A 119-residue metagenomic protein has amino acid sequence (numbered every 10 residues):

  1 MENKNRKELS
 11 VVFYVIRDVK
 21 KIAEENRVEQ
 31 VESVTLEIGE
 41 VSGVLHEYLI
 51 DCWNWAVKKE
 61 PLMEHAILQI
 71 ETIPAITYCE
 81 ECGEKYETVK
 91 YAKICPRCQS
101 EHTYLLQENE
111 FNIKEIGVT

Functional and structural regions predicted by a protein language model:
M1-A66: Long, charged N-terminal interaction/targeting segments
E37-V41, E71-A75, I116: Short loop/turn motifs enriched for small/polar and acidic residues
H46-L49, Y91, I116-V118: Short capping/connector residues at structural and topological boundaries
I67-P74, E84-V89: Short, flexible, mixed-charge glycine/proline-rich loop motifs that serve as phosphate/nucleic-acid-contacting
T77, K93, F111: Cys/His-enriched microdomains
C79-C82, C95-C98: Short cysteine-rich clusters marking metal-coordination/redox-active sites
E87, S100-Y104: Short functional micro-motifs and their immediate structural scaffolds
T103-E115: Short metal-binding segments enriched for Cys and/or His
